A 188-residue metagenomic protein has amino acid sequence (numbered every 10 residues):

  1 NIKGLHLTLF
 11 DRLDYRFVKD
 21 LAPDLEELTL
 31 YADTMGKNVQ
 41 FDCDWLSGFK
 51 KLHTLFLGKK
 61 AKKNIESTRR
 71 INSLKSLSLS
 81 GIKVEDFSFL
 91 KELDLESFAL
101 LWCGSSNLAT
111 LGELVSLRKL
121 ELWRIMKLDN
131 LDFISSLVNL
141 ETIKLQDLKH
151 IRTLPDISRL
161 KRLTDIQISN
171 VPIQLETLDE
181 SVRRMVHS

Functional and structural regions predicted by a protein language model:
N1-S47, K51-D129, F133-R152, D156-S188: Concave beta-strand-loop units of leucine-rich repeat
